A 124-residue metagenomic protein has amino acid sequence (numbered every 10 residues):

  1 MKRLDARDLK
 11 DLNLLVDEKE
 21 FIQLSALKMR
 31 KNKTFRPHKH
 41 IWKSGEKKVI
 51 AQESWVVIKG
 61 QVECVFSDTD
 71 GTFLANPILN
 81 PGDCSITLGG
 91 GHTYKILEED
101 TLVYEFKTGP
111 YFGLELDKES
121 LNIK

Functional and structural regions predicted by a protein language model:
M1-R30, P77, I123: A short, N-terminal "cap"/entry segment at the start of jelly-roll beta-barrel domains of the cupin/DSBH fold
A26-K28, S54, N76, C84-I86 (+1 more regions): Conserved hydrophobic/aromatic beta-strand scaffold that supports enzyme active sites
A26-V49: Conserved short histidine dyad/triad with adjacent acidic residue
R30, I50-S67: Glycine- and acidic-residue-biased ligand/ion/polar-headgroup-sensing regions
P37, C64-V65, S85-T87, H92-E98 (+1 more regions): Short beta-strand His + acidic residue motifs that chelate non-heme Fe in jelly-roll/DSBH and cupin folds
K43-S44, D70-T72, P110-Y111: Short, surface-exposed beta-strand-loop junctions and turns on beta-sheet-rich folds
D68-G89: Short acidic-glycine-tyrosine-enriched beta hairpin
T93-K124: Double-stranded beta-helix
